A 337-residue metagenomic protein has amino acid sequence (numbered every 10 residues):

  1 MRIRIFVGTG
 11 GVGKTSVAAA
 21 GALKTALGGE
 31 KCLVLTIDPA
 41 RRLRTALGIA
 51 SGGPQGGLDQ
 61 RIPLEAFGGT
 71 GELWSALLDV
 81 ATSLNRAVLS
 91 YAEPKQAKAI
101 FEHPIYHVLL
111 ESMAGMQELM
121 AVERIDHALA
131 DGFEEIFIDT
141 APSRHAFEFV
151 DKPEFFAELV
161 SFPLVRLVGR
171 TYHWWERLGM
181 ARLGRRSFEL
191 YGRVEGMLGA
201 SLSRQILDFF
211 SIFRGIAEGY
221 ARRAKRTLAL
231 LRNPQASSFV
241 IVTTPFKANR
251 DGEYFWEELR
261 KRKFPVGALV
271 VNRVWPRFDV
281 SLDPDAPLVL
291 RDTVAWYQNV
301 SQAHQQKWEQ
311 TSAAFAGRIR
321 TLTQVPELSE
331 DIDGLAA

Functional and structural regions predicted by a protein language model:
M1-I5, T9-V12, V17-E218: Nucleotide-state-sensitive switch-loop elements of NTP-binding domains
E195-S211, A221-A337: C-terminal lobe/tail of nucleotide-utilizing enzymes
